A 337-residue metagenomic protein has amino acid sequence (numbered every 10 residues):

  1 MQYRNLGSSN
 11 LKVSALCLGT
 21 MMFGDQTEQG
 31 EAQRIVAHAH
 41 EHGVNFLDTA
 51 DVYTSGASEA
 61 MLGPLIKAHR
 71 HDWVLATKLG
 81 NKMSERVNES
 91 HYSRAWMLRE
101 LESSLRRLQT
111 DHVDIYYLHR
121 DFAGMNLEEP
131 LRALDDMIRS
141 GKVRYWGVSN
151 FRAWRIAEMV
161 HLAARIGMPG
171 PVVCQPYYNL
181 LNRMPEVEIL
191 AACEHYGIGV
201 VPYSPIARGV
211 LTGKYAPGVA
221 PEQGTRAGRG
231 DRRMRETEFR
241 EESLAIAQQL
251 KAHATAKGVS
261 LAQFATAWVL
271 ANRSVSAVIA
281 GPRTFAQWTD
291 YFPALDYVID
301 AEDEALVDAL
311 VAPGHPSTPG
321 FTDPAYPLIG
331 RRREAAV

Functional and structural regions predicted by a protein language model:
M1-V74, R139: N-terminal binding-site loop/beta-alpha segment at the start of enzyme catalytic domains that lines or forms
L6, L18, A32, L47 (+13 more regions): Conserved, mostly hydrophobic/aromatic
G7-F23, A76-E89, H112, Y117: N-terminal small/glycine-rich loop or linker at the start of catalytic domains across soluble metabolic enzymes
M21-F23, A50-V52, K78-K82, L118-D121 (+4 more regions): Active-site beta-loop-alpha junctions enriched in small/polar residues
V36, E59, G63, L101-L105 (+7 more regions): Generic structural signal for well-ordered alpha-helices, preferentially at hydrophobic/aromatic core positions
E41, S84-M184, E188, H195-G199: Glycine/proline-rich, positively charged, aromatic-decorated active-site loop/lid region on the catalytic face
P185-T225, S260: Aromatic-lined glycan-binding groove of carbohydrate-active enzymes
Q223-A252, A256, R273-V275, F285 (+1 more regions): Terminal-tail/helix-coil boundary detector
